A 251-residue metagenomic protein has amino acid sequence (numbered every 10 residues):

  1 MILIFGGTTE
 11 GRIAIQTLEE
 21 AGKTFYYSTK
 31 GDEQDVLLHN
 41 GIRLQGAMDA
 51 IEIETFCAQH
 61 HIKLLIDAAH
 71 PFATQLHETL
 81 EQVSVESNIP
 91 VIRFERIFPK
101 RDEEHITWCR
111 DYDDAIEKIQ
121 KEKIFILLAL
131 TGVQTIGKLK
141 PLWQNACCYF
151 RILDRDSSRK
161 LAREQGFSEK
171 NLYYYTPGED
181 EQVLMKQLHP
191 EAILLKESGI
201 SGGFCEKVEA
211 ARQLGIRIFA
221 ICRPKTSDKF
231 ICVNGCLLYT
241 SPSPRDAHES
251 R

Functional and structural regions predicted by a protein language model:
M1-A21, Y26-S28, I89-R93, I97-N171 (+1 more regions): Non-catalytic interface/targeting segments
Y27-A47, L161-R163: N-terminal beta-loop-helix "entrance" segment that forms/cooperates in small-molecule cofactor or anionic ligand
G41-F56, L172-D180: Glycine-rich, highly charged phosphate/nucleotide-binding loops
D49-R101, G199: N-terminal glycine-rich phosphate/adenylate-binding segment common to multiple enzyme folds
K63-L64, I126, E191-A192: Structural motif
E86-H105, L214-K229: Short, acidic/small-residue loops that bind anionic groups at enzyme active sites
R163, F167-E169, Y175-L184, L188 (+2 more regions): A C-terminal functional module that forms or caps the active site or interfaces directly with catalytic machinery
Y239-P244: Conserved small/polar residues in nucleotide/adenosyl-binding loops
